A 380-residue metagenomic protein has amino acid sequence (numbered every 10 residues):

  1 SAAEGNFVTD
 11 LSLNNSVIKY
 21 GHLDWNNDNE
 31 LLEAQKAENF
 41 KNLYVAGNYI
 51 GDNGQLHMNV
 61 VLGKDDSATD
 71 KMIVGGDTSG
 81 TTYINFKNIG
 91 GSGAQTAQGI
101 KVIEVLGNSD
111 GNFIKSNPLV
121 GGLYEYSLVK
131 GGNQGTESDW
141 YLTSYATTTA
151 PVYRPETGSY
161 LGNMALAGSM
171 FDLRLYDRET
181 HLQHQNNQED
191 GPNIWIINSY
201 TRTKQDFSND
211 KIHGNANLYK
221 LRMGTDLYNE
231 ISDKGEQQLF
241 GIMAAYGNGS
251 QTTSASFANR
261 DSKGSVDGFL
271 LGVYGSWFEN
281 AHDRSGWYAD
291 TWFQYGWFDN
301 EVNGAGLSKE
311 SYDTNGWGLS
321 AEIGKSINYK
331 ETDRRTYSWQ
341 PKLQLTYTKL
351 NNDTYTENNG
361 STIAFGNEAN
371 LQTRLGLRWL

Functional and structural regions predicted by a protein language model:
S1-T81, K87-N88, S92-S144: Extracellular beta-solenoid/beta-roll
N14, D70-V74, Y176, L182 (+1 more regions): Short, intrinsically disordered, charge-balanced linker/junction segments flanking boundaries in proteins
N42-L43, A68-M72, F86-K87, I323-K330 (+1 more regions): Glycine-rich, charged/polar anion/phosphate-binding loops that engage phosphate groups from diverse ligands
D70-V74, F86-K101, R154-L175, N209-I212 (+1 more regions): Composition- and surface-driven signal marking solvent-exposed, interaction-prone regions in large proteins
G76, T82, I194, F240 (+1 more regions): Residue-level detector of short, conserved catalytic/binding motifs and their immediate flanks
G93-S109, D210-N229, T362-N370: Short secondary-structure subsegments characteristic of cysteine-rich extracellular domains
T148-R334: Outer membrane beta-barrel translocator domains of Type V secretion systems
K309-L380: Detector for outer-membrane/organellar transmembrane beta-barrel domains, recognizing the amphipathic beta-strand
